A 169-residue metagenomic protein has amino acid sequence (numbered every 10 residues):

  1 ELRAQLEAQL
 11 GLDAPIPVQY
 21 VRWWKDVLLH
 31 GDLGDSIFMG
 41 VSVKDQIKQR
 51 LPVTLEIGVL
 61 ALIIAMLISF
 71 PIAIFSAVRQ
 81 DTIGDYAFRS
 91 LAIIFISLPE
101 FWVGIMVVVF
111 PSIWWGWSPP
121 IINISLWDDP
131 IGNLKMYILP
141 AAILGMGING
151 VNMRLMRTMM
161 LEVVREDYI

Functional and structural regions predicted by a protein language model:
E1-V21, S36, W115-M136: Hydrophobic alpha-helical transmembrane segments of membrane transport/permease proteins and related membrane-embedded
L2-G11, T82-I94, L139-A141: Hydrophobic alpha-helical transmembrane segments
Q9-F70: An internal, D/E-rich "acidic patch" concept
R22-D26, V108-V109, L144: Generic alpha-helical structural context detector
V27, S97, V163: Conserved catalytic core of Hanks-type protein kinase domains
I47, L51-G84, I113, W127-I169: Alpha-helical transmembrane segments of integral membrane proteins, especially multi-pass inner/plasma-membrane
P71-V107: Cytoplasmic-entry segments and transmembrane alpha-helices of multi-pass inner-membrane transporters
G104, V108-S112, G116: Juxtamembrane/transmembrane-helix interface segments of polytopic membrane transporters
